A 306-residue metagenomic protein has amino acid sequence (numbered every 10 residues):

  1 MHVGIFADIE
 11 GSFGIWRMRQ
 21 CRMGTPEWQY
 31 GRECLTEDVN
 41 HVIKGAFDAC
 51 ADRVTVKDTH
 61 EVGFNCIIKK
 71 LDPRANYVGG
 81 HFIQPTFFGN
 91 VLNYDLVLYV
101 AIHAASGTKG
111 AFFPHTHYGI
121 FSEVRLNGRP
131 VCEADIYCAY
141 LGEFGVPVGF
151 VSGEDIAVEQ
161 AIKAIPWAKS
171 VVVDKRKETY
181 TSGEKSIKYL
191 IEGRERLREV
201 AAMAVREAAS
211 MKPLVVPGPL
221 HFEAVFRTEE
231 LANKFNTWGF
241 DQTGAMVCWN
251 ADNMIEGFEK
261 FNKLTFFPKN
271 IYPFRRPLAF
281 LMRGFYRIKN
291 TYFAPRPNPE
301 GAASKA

Functional and structural regions predicted by a protein language model:
M1-G4: Extreme N-terminal starter segment of soluble prokaryotic enzymes
F6-A7, K57-D58, V97-I102, V151-S152 (+1 more regions): Short beta-strand segments
E10-G14: Short acidic, Gly/Ser-rich segments with clustered Asp/Glu that frequently serve as metal-coordination loops in enzyme
R19-K44: Short catalytic helix/loop segments, enriched in acidic residues and glycine and frequently bearing histidine
E37-Y94: Glycine-rich nucleotide/cofactor/substrate-binding loop typically near the N-terminus or early in the first domain
P73-V151, W167-S170: Divalent-metal (Mg2+/Mn2+/Ca2+)-assisted nucleotide/phosphate chemistry catalytic cores
L126-N236: Glycine-rich, Lys/Arg-enriched anion-binding loops that position phosphate/diphosphate groups for phosphoryl
G193, V200-A306: C-terminal accessory domains and tails appended to enzymatic cores
